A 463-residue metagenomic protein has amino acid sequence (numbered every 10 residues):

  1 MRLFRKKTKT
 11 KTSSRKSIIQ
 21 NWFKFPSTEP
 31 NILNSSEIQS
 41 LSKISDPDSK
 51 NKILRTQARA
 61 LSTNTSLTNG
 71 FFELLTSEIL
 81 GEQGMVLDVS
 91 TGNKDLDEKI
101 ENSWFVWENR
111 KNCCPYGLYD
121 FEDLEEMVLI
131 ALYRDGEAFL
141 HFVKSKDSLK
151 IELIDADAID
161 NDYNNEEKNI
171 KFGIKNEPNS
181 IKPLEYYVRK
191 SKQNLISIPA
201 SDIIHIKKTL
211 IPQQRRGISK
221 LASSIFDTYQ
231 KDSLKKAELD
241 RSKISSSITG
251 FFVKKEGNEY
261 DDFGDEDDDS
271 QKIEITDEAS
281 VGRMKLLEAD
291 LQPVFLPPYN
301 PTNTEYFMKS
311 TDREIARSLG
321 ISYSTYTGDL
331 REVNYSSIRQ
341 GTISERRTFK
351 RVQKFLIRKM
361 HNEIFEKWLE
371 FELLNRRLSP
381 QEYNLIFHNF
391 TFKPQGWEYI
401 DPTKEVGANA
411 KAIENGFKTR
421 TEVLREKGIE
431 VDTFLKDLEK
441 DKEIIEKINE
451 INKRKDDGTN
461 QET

Functional and structural regions predicted by a protein language model:
M1-L87, E462: N-terminal-proximal low-complexity accessory segments that begin disordered and transition into the first
R2-R5, E288-V294, N300-P301, I338-R351 (+3 more regions): Activation/maturation switch segments at domain boundaries
L54-D88, L124-L132, L221-R241, L356 (+1 more regions): Short, Φ-rich (hydrophobic/aromatic) sequence segments
S66-R215, A412: Structured, mid-chain assembly/scaffold modules that mediate subunit interfaces within large macromolecular complexes
T91, Y119-F121, F142-S145, R241-T249 (+4 more regions): Short coil/turn segments at secondary-structure boundaries
I100, W104, M308, D312 (+2 more regions): Short amphipathic alpha-helical coiled-coil/interface segments
G117-H141, N300-I400, N452, D456-T463: C-terminal amphipathic alpha-helical
I206-S337, G341, Q381-Y383: Extended, charged amphipathic alpha-helical segments
